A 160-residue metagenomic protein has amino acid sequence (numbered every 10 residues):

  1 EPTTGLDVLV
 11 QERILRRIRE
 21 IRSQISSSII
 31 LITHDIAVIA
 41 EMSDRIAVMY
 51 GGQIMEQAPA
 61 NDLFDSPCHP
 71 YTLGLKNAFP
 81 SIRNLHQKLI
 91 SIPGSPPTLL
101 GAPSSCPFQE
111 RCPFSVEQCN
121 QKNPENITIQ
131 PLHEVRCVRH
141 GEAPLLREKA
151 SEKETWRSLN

Functional and structural regions predicted by a protein language model:
E1-P2: Walker B catalytic motif
L6-Q87: P-loop NTP-binding/switch modules centered on Walker-like glycine-rich loops
P59-N160: Short catalytic/signature loops enriched in Gly
